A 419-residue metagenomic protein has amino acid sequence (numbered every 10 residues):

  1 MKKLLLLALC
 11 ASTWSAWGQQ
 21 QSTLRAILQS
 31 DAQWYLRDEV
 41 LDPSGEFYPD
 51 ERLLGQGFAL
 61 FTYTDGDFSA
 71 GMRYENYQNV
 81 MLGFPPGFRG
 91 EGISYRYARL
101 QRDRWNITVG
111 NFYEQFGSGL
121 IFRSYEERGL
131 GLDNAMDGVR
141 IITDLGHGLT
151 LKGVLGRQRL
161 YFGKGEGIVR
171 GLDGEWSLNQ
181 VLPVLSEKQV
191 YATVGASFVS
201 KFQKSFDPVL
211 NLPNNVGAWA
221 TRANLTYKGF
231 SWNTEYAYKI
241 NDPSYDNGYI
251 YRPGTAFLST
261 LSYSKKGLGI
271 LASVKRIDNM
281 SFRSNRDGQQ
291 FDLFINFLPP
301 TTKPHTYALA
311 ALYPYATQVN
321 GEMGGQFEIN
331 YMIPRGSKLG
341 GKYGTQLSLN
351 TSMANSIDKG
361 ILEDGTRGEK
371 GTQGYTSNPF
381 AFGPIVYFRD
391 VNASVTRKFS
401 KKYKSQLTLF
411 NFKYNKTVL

Functional and structural regions predicted by a protein language model:
M1-R25: Bacterial Sec-dependent N-terminal signal peptides
A16-E114, L120-F122, A135-V154, E166-Q180 (+8 more regions): Beta-barrel outer-membrane channel/assembly domains of diderm bacteria
Q29, D50, L54, L185-Q189 (+2 more regions): Exposed, low-structure sequence patches enriched in small/polar residues
D38-V40, R73-Q78, G117-F122, T150-G156 (+3 more regions): Flexible, solvent-exposed coil segments and beta strand-coil junctions, predominantly the extracellular/periplasmic
V40, G119-R123, D207-P208, S244-D246 (+1 more regions): Short acidic, glycine/proline-rich loop/turn micro-motifs
P85-G90, L130-D133, R159-G167, P213-N215 (+3 more regions): Solvent-exposed loop/turn segments connecting transmembrane beta-strands in outer-membrane beta-barrel proteins
R123-E126, D287-Q289: Short secondary-structure boundary/capping segments
